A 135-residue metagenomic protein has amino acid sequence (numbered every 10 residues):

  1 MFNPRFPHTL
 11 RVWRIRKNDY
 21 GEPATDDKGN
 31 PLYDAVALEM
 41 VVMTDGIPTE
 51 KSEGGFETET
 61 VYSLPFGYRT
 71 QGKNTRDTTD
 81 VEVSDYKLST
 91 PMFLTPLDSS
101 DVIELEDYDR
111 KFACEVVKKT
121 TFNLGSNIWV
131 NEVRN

Functional and structural regions predicted by a protein language model:
P4-R5, I15-N135: Short, conserved turn/kink motifs that form compact alpha/beta structural patches or helix kinks used as
H8-V12: A short, Trp-centered hydrophobic/proline-enriched beta-strand micro-motif
